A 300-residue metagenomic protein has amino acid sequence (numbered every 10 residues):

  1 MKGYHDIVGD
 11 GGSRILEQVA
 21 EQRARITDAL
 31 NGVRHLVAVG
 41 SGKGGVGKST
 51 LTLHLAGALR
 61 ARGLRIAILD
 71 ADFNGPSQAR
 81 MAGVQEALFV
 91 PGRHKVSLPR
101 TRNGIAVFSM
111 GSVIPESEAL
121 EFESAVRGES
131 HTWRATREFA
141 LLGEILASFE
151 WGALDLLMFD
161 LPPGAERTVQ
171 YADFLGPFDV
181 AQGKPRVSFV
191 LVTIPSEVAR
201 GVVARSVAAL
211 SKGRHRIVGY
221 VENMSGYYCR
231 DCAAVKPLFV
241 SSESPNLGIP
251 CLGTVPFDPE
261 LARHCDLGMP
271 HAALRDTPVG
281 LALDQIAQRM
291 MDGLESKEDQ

Functional and structural regions predicted by a protein language model:
M1-G42, A87: Extreme N-terminal, non-catalytic leader segments that precede Walker-type/kinase nucleotide-binding cores
V33, G44, D70, Q78 (+7 more regions): Residue-level signature of catalytic and energy-coupling elements of molecular machines, predominantly ATP/GTP-dependent
H35-F73, V203, V207, S211-G213: Walker A/P-loop phosphate-binding motif and the immediately C-terminal alpha-helix
V46-H54, G75-A79, G164-Q170, V198-V202: Short glycine/serine/threonine-rich phosphate/pyrophosphate-binding segments that cradle anionic phosphate groups
R65-A67, A71-L120, L238: Phosphate-binding loop that captures ATP/GTP phosphates
S112-R137, L141-Y171: Switch II (G3) loop of P-loop NTPases
S148-W151, D155-T254, P259-R263: Conserved catalytic-core segment of NTP-binding enzymes
L267-T277: C-terminal boundary of histidine-terminating zinc-finger modules
